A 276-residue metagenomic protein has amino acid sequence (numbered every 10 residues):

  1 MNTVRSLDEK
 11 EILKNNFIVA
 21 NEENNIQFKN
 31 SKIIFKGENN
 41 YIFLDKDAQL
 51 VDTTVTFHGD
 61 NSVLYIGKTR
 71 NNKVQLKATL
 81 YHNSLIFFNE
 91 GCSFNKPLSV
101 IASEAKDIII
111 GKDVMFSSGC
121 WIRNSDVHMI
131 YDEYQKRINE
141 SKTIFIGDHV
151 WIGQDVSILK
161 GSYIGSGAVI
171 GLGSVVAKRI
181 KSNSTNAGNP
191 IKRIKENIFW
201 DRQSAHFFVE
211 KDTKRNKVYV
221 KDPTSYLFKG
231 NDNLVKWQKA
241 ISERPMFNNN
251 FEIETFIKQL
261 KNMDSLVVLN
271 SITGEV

Functional and structural regions predicted by a protein language model:
M1-Q49, T54-D60: Extended, small-residue-rich solenoid/repeat segments and analogous flexible loops that form exposed scaffolds
M1-T3, V100, V276: Polar low-complexity intrinsically disordered regions
T3, T53-T56, T69, T79 (+6 more regions): Residue-identity detector for threonine
I12-K29, A78-I110, D212-T213, V218-Y219 (+2 more regions): Short, charged N-terminal helix-start/capping segments
E38-Y163: Flexible, glycine/small-residue-enriched loop-and-beta-strand segment within the central core of proteins
F116-S265, L269: Glycine-rich hexapeptide-repeat left-handed beta-helix
V268-V276: Extended non-globular C-terminal regions
